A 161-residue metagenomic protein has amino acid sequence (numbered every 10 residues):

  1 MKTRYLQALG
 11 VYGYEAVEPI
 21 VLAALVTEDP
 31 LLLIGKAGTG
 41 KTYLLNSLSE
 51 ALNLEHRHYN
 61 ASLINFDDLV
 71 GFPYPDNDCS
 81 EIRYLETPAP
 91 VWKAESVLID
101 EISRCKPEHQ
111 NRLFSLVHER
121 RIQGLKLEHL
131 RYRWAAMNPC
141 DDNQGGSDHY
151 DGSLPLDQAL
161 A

Functional and structural regions predicted by a protein language model:
M1-A37: Pre-Walker A (pre-P-loop) alpha-helix and adjacent loop at the N terminus of AAA/AAA+ ATPase modules, a conserved
L22-A23, P75-L98: Conserved alpha-helical scaffold flanking the Walker A/P-loop in AAA+ ATPase domains
L25-F66, Y74: Walker A/P-loop
D29, K93-S96, L127-W134: Loop/turn-to-beta-strand initiation segments
L44-L48, D68, E108, R112-L116 (+1 more regions): Alpha-helical scaffold elements adjacent to nucleotide-binding pockets in ATP/GTP-utilizing enzyme cores
N65, P90, C105-P107, N143: Catalytic P-loop NTPase motifs of RecA-like helicase/translocase cores
D100-I102, R112: Walker B catalytic acidic pair
C105, E119-A161: Canonical AAA+ ATPase core
